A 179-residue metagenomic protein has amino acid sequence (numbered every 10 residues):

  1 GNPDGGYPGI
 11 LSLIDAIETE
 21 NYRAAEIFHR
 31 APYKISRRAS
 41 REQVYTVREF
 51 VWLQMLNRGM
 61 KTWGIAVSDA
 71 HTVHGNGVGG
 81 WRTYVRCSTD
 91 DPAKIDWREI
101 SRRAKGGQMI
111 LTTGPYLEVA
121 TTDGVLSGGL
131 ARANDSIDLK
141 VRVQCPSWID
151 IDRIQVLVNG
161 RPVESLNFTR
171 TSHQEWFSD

Functional and structural regions predicted by a protein language model:
G1-G64, S68, G75: Catalytic cores of extracellular degradative/oxidative enzymes
E49-D179: C-terminal functional module detector
